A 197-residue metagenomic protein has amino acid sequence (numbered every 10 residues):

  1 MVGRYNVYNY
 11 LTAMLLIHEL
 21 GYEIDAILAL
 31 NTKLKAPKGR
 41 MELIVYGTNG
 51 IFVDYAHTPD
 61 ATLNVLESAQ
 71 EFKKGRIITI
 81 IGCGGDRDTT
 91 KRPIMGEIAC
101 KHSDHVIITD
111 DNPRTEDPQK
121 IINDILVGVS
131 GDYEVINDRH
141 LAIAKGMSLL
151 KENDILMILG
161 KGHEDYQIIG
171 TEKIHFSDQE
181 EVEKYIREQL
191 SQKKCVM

Functional and structural regions predicted by a protein language model:
M1-R4: A short glycine-threonine-serine/GTX helix/turn-capping micro-motif
T12-M197: ATP-dependent carboxylate-amine ligase
